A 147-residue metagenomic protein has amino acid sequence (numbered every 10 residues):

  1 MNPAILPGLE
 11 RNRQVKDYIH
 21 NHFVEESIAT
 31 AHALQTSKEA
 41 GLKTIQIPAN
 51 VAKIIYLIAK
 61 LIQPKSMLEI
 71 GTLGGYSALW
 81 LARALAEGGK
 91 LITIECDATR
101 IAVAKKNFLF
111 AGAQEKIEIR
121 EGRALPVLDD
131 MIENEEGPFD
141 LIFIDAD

Functional and structural regions predicted by a protein language model:
M1-F143: A short alpha-helical cap/connector motif
A146-D147: Short glycine-/small-residue-rich Rossmann-like dinucleotide-binding loops
